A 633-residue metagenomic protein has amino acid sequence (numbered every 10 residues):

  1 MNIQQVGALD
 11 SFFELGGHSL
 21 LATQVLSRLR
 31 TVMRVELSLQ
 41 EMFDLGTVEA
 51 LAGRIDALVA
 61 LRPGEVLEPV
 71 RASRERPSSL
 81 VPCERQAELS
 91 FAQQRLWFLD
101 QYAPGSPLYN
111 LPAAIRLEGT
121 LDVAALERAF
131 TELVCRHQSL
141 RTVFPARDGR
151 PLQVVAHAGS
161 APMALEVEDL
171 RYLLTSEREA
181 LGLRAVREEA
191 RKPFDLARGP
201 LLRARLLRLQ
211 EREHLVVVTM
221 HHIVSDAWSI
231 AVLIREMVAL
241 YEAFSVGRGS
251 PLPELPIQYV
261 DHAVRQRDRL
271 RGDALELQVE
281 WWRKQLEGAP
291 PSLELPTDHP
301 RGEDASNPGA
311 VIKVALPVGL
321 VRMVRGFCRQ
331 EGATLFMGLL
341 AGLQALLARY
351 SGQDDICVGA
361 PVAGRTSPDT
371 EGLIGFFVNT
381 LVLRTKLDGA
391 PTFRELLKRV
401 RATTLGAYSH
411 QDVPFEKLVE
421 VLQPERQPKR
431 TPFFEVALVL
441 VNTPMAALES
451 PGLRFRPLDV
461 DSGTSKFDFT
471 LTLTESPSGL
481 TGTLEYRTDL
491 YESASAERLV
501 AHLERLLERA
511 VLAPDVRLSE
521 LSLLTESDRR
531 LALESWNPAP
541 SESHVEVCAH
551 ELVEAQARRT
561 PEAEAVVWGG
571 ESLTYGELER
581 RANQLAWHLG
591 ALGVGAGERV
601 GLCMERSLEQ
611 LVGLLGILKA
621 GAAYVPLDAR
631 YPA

Functional and structural regions predicted by a protein language model:
M1-Q258, V279, K284, T297 (+8 more regions): Carrier-protein-dependent adenylate-forming modules in NRPS/ANL systems
P104-N110, Q138-S139, R198, R212-E213 (+7 more regions): His-Asp-centered acyl/peptidyl-transfer active-site segments
G149, R205-L207, P296-E303, V362-G364 (+1 more regions): Short, solvent-exposed loop/turn elements at beta->coil junctions and helix N-caps that rim active or binding pockets
E287-P290, A447: A detector of short terminal or domain-flanking linear segments
D304-S306, G326-F327: Short, conserved non-catalytic motifs in the polymerase core
N307-V321: DNA breakage-rejoining catalytic core of tyrosine-based enzymes
R454-E475: Low-complexity, glycine/alanine/valine/leucine- and proline-rich hydrophobic stretches
S519-L531: Short, highly charged C-terminal tails/helix-capping segments
